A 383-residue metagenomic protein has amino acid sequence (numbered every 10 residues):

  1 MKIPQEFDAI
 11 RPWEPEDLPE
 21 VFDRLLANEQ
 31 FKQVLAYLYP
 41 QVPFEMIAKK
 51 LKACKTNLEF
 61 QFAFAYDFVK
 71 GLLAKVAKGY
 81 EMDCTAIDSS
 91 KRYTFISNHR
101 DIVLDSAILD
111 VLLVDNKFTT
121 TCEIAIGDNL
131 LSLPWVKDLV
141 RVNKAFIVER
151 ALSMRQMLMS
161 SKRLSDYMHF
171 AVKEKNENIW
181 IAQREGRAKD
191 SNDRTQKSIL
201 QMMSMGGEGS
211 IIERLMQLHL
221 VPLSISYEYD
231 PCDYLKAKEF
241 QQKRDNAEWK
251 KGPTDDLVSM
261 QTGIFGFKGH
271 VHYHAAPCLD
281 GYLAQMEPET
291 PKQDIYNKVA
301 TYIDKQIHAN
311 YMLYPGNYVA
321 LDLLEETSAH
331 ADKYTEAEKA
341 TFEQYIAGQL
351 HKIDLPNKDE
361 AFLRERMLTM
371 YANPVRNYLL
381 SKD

Functional and structural regions predicted by a protein language model:
M1-Y93, H99-D110, V114, K137 (+2 more regions): Membrane-anchoring hydrophobic helices of lipid-metabolizing enzymes
Y37-Q41, A53, D83, V114 (+14 more regions): A sequence-level detector of short, solvent-exposed, charge-rich linear segments
L58, A65-L279, L350-I353: Soluble catalytic domains of membrane acyltransferases
Y167-H169, Y334-A347, R366-N373: Short, highly charged low-complexity linear segments
E228-C232, K236, F240-P253, V258 (+1 more regions): Long, C-terminal catalytic modules of enzymes
